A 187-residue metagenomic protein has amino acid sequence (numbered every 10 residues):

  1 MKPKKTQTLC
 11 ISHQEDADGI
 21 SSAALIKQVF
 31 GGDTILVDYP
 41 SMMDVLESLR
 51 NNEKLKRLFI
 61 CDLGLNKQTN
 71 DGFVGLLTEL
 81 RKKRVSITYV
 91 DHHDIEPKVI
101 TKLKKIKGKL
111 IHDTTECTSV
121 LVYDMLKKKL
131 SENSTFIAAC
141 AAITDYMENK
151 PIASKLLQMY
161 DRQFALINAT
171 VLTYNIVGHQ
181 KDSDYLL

Functional and structural regions predicted by a protein language model:
K2-K5, R50-L55, R81-K82, K105: Flexible, charged surface loops at secondary-structure boundaries
K4-Q7, E79, D94, V99-L187: A structured phosphate/pyrophosphate-recognition subdomain
K5-R50, K54: Anionic-ligand anchoring segments at beta-strand to alpha-helix junctions in alpha/beta enzyme folds, i.e., glycine
Q7-L9, K56-F59, S86-T88: Structural motif
D16, I26, D62, D91 (+2 more regions): Divalent metal-coordination and catalytic microenvironments
L36, T88-D91, I111-H112: General beta-strand structural signal in soluble alpha/beta enzymes
L49-N70: A structural-propensity feature for long, helix-poor, extended segments
L63-K102: Active-site cofactor/cluster-binding pocket
